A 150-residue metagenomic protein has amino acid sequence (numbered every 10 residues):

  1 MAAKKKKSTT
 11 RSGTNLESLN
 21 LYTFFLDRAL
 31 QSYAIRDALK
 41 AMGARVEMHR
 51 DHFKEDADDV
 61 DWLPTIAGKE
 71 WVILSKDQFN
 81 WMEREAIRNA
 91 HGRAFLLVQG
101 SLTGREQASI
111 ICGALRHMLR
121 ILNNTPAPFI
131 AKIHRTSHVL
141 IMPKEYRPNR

Functional and structural regions predicted by a protein language model:
M1-Y33, D37-A41, H52, N89 (+1 more regions): Non-catalytic interface/targeting segments
R45-D59: Conserved BB-loop
V46, I73, A94-F95: Hydrophobic beta-strand scaffold residues
D59, A67-E85: Acidic, metal-binding active-site segment of PIN/NYN-like and related structure-specific nucleases
A86-G92: Ligand-binding "clamshell"
